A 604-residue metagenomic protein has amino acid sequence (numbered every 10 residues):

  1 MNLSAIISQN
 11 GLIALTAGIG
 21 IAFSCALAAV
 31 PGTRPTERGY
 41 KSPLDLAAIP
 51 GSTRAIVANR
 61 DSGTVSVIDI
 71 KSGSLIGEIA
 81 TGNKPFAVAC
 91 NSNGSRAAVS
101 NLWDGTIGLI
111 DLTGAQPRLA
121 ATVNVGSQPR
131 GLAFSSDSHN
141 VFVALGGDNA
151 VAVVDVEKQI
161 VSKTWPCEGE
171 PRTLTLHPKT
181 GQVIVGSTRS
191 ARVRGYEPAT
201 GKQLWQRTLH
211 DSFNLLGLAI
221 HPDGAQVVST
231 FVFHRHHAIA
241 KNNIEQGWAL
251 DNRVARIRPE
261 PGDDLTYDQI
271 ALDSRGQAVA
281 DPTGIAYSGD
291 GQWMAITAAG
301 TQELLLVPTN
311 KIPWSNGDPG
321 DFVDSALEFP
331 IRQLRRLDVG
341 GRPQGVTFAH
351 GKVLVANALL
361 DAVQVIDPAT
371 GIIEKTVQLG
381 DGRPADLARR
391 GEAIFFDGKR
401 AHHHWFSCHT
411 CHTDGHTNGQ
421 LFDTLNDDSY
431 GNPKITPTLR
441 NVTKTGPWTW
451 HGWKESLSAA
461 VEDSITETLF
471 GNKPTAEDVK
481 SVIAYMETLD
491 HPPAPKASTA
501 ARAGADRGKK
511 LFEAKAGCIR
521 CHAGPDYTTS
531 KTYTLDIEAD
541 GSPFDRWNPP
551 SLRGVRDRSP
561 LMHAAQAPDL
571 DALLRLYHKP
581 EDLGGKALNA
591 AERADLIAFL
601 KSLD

Functional and structural regions predicted by a protein language model:
P31-E37, S74-I79, R118-V123, I160-W165 (+4 more regions): A short beta-strand motif characteristic of beta-propeller blades
P35-G63, A280-T283: Beta-strand-rich domains and repeat architectures in extracellular enzymes and scaffolds, especially beta-propellers
I49, N91-N93, S135-D137, H177-K179 (+3 more regions): Structural WD40 beta-propeller signal
D69-G73, L112-A115, D155-Q159, E197-G201 (+3 more regions): Short loop/turn segments that connect beta-strands within beta-propeller blades
H177, V185, A191, G201 (+3 more regions): Periplasmic c-type cytochrome electron-transfer domains
